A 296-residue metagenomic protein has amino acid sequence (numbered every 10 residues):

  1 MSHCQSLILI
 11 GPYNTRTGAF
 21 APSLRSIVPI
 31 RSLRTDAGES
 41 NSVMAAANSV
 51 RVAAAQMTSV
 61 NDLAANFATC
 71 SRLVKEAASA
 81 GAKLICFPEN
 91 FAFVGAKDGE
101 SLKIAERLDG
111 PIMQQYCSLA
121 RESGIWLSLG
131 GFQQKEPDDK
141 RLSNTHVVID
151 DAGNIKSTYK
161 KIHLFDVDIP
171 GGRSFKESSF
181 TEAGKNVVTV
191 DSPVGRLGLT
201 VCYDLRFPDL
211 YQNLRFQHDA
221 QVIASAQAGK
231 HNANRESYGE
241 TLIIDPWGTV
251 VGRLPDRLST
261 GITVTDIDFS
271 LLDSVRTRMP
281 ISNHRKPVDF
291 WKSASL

Functional and structural regions predicted by a protein language model:
M1-V50, W291-L296: Eukaryotic N-terminal low-complexity, Ser/Thr- and Lys/Arg-rich leader segments that predominantly function as
S2-C4, L63, R72-A152, K156-K160 (+2 more regions): Cys-nucleophile CN-hydrolase/nitrilase-fold catalytic domain and related Cys-dependent amidase chemistry that acts on
H3, L108-S128, R196, V201-T263: CN hydrolase (nitrilase-like) catalytic-core segments centered on the catalytic cysteine and neighboring Lys/Glu
P29, T35-K83: N-terminal active-site segment of His-dependent metallophosphoesterases
V52, N144, V148-K156, I244-G252: Short, glycine-anchored, charge-dense loop/turn motifs used at functional sites
E106-L108, Q114, S118, K135-Q217 (+3 more regions): Active-site catalytic loop in hydrolytic enzyme cores
L129-G131, N144-V148, V188-V190, T241-I243 (+1 more regions): Short beta-strand scaffold segments in enzyme catalytic cores
A233, S270-L296: A conserved C-terminal secondary-structure "cap"
